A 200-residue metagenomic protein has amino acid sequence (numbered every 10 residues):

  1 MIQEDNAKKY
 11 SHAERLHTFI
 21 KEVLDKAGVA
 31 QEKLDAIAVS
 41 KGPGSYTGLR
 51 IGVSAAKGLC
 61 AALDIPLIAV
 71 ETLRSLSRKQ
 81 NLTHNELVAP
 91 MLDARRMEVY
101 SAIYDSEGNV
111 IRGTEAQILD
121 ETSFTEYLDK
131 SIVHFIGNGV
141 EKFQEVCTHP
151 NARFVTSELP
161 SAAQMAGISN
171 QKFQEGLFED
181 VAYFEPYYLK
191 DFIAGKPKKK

Functional and structural regions predicted by a protein language model:
M1-K41: N-terminal beta-alpha supersecondary unit
A7-R15, Y46, R50, S54 (+2 more regions): Residues at secondary-structure transition points
S11, P66-P160, Y188, I193-A194: Surface "functional belts" at beta-alpha junctions
L16, I20-V23, A27, L76-S77 (+4 more regions): Generic hydrophobic alpha-helical segments
V23-A27, A62, Q80, A162-F173: Stable alpha-helical structural segments in soluble proteins, enriched in small hydrophobic residues
A36-L67, T72: DPxDG-like acidic metal-binding loop motif
R153-K200: Acyltransferase
